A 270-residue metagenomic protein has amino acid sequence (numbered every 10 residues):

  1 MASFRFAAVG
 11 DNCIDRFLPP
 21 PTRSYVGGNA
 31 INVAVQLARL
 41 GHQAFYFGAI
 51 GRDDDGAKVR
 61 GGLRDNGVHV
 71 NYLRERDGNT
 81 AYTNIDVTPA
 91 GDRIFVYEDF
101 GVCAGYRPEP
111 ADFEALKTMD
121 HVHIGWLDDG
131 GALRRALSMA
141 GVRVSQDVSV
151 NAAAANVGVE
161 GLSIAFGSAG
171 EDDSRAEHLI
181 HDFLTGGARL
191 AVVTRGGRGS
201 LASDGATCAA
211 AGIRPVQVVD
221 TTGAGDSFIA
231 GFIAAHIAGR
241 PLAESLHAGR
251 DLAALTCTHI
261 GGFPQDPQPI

Functional and structural regions predicted by a protein language model:
M1-P21: Positively charged, low-complexity intrinsically disordered leader regions
M1-R5, E177, H181-I270: Conserved phosphate-binding/catalytic region of the ribokinase-like
F6, Q43-A44, V70, V142-V144 (+1 more regions): Hydrophobic anchor at the start of a short beta-strand that flanks the dinucleotide cofactor-binding loop
I14-S24, H42-H121: Conserved N-terminal subdomain of the carbohydrate kinase-like
R23-L37: Short catalytic helix/loop segments, enriched in acidic residues and glycine and frequently bearing histidine
A34-Q43, A235-A238: Alpha-helix C-terminal capping segments
K117-T118, G131-R143: Glycosyltransferases and closely related glycan-assembly transferases that use nucleotide-activated donors
S138-A210: Conserved phosphate/ATP/ADP-binding segment of small-molecule kinases
